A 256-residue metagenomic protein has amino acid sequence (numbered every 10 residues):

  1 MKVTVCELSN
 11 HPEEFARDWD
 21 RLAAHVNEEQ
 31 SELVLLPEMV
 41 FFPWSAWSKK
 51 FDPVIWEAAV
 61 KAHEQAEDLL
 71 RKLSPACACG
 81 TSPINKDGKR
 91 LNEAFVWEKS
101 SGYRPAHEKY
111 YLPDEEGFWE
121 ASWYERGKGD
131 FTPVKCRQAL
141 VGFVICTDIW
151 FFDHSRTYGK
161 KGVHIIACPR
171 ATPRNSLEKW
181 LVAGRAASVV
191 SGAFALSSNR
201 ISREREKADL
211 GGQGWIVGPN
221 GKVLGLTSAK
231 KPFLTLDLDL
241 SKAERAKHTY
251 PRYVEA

Functional and structural regions predicted by a protein language model:
M1-V5: Extreme N-terminal starter segment of soluble prokaryotic enzymes
E7-E13: Short polar catalytic/cofactor-binding loops
D20-S100, R174-R185, V190-A193: Cys-nucleophile CN-hydrolase/nitrilase-fold catalytic domain and related Cys-dependent amidase chemistry that acts on
L33, A139-V141, I165: Structural motif
F42, F95, H107-P113, W215 (+1 more regions): Short beta->alpha transition motifs characteristic of CBS
A59-A78, W150-F233: CN hydrolase (nitrilase-like) catalytic-core segments centered on the catalytic cysteine and neighboring Lys/Glu
C79-S82, N92-V96, T132-V134, G214-I216 (+1 more regions): Short beta-strand scaffold segments in enzyme catalytic cores
N85-K161, R174-V182, R245-E255: Active-site catalytic loop in hydrolytic enzyme cores
